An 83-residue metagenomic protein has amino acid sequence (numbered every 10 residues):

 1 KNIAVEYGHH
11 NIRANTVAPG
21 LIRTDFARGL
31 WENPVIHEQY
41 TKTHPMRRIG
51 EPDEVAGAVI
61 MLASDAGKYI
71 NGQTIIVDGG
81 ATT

Functional and structural regions predicted by a protein language model:
K1, V5, I12, A56-I60: Conserved active-site helix of classical SDR/Rossmann-fold NAD(P)-dependent CH-OH oxidoreductases
V5-H9, I22, G50, A63: A short hydrophobic alpha-helix cap/turn motif
G8, R13, I70-G72: Short, small/polar-rich loop/turn modules that mediate ligand/substrate recognition or access, typified
T16, E38-A66, I70, G79: C-terminal helical subdomain
A18-G29: Short, flexible catalytic-loop segment of classical short-chain dehydrogenase/reductase
T82: Residues immediately C-terminal
